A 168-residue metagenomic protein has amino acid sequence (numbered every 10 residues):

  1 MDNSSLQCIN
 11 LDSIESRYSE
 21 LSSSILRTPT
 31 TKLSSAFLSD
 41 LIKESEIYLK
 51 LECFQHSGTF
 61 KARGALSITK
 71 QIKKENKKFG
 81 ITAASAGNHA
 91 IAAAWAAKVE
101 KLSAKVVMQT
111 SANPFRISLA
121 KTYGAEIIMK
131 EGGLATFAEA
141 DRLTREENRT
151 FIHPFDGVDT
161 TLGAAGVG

Functional and structural regions predicted by a protein language model:
M1-G168: PLP-dependent amino-acid enzyme catalytic core
